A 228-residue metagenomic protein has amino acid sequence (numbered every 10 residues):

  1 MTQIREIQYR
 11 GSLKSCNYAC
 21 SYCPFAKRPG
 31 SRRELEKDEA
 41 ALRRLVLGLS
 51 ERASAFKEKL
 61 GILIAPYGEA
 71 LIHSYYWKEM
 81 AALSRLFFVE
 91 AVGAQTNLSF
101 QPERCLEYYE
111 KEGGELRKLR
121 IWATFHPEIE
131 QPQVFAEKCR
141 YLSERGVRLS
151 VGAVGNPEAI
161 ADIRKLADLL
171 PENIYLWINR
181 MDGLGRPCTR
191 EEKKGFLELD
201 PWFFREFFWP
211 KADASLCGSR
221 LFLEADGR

Functional and structural regions predicted by a protein language model:
M1-A26, S54, G61-A65, F222-G227: N-terminal pre-triad scaffold of radical SAM enzymes
I7, K27-A40, F56-H73, L83-E103 (+3 more regions): Core AdoMet radical
Y9-K27, R44-R52, Y75-Y76, F100-G114: Short, compositionally biased "basic patch" segments
L83, Y108, C139-L142, L169-L170: Generic structural signal for hydrophobic
Y108, N179, F204: Enzymes that process phosphate groups on RNA ends and nucleotide/triphosphate substrates
A159-L170: Catalytic cores of alpha/beta
I160-D162, L184-C188: Short acidic/glycine-rich loop or secondary-structure boundary segments that cap or lie
R186-R228: Accessory C-terminal segments flanking Radical SAM cores
